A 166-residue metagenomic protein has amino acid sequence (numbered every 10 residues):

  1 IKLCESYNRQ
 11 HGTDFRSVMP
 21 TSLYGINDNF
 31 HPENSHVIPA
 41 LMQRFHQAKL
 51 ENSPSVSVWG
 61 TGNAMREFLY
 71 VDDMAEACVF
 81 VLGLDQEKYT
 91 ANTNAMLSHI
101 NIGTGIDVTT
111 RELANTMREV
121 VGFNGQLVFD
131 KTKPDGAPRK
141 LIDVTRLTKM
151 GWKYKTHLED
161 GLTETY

Functional and structural regions predicted by a protein language model:
I1-T21, V37-N52: Active-site Tyr-X1-5-Lys
T21-S22, G161: Conserved beta-strand edge residues that scaffold enzyme active sites
S22-I26, A64-M65: A short, flexible beta-alpha/helix-coil linker loop
I26-N29, R146: Short beta-loop-alpha junction of Rossmann-like oxidoreductase domains
F30-N34: Active-site loop immediately N-terminal to the catalytic Tyr-X3-Lys motif of short-chain dehydrogenase/reductase
L41, Q47-Y166: C-terminal substrate-binding subdomain of Rossmann-fold SDR/epimerase-dehydratase oxidoreductases
